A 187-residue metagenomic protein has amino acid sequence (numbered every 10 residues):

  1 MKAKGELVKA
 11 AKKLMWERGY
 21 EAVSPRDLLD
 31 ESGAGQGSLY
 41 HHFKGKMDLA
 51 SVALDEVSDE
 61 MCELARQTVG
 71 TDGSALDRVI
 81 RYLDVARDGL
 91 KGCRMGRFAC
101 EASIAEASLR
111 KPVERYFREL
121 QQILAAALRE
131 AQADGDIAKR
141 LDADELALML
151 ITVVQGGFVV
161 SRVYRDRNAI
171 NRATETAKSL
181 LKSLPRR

Functional and structural regions predicted by a protein language model:
G5, K9, C93-G96: Short alpha-helical elements of helix-turn-helix
E6, A10-D48, V52: Helix-turn-helix
V52, E63-G92, A143-L150: Hydrophobic alpha-helical connector segments
D55-M61: Short, basic, alpha-helical segments at the C-terminal edge of helix-turn-helix-like DNA-binding modules
C62, G92, S108-D134, E145-L148 (+1 more regions): Amphipathic alpha-helical packing segments from all-alpha helical-bundle domains
R78, G89-S108: Amphipathic alpha-helical segments used for helix-helix packing
D88, E130, I151-N168, L180-R187: Amphipathic C-terminal alpha-helical segment
